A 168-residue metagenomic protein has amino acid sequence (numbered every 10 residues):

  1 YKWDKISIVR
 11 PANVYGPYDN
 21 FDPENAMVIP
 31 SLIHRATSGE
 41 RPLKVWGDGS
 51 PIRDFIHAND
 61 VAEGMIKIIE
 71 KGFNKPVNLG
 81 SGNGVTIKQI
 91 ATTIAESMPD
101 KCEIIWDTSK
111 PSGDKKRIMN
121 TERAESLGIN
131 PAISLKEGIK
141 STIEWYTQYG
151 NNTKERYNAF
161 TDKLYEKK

Functional and structural regions predicted by a protein language model:
Y1, A36-T37: Catalytic Tyr-X3-Lys helix of short-chain dehydrogenase/reductase
Y1-P17, P30, K44: Conserved beta-loop-beta element that borders a ligand/cofactor-binding pocket
P17-N20, R123: Short beta-loop-alpha junction of Rossmann-like oxidoreductase domains
F21-N25: Active-site loop immediately N-terminal to the catalytic Tyr-X3-Lys motif of short-chain dehydrogenase/reductase
M27-V28, N130: Short, conserved clusters of charged catalytic residues that mark active-site and nucleotide-handling motifs
T37-K168: C-terminal substrate-binding subdomain of Rossmann-fold SDR/epimerase-dehydratase oxidoreductases
